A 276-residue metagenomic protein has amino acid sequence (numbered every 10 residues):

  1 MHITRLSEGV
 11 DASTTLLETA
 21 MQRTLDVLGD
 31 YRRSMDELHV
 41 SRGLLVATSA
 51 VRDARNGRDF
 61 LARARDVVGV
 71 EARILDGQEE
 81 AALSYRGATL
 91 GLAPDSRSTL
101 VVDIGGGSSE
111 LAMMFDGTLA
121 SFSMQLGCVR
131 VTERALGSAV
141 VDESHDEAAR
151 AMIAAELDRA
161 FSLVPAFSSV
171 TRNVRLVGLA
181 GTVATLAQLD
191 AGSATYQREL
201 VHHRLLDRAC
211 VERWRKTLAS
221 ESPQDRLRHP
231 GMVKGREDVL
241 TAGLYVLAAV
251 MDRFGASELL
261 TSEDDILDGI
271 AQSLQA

Functional and structural regions predicted by a protein language model:
M1: Early-domain small/polar-rich strand-loop-helix modules and first-structured segments of the mature chain
T4-L38, R42, T48-S98, M113-A276: Helical "lid/coupling" subdomains associated with nucleotide-phosphate turnover
L100-A112: A generic, well-ordered mixed alpha/beta core segment in the N-terminal half of proteins
